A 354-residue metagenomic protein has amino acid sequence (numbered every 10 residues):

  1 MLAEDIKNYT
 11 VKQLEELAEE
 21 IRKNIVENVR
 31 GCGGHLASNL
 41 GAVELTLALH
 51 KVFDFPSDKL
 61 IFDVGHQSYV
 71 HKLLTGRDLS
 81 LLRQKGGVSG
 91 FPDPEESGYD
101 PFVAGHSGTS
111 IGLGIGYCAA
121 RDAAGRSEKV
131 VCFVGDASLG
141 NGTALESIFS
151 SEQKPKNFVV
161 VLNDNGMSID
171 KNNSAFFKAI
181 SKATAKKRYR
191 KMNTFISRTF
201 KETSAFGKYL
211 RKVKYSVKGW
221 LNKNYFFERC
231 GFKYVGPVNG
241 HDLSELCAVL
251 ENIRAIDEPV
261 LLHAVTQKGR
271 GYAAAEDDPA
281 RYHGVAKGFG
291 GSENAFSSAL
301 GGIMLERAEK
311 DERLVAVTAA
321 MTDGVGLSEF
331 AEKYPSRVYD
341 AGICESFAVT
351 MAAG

Functional and structural regions predicted by a protein language model:
M1-T75, F226-A248, I256-A264: N-terminal amphipathic, basic-rich helices that act as targeting or association modules
N8, N165-L300: Long, well-ordered, tryptophan-enriched scaffold segments
L14-E15, V88, S110-R121, E146-S147 (+5 more regions): Structured alpha-helical segments in the cores of large, soluble enzyme domains
A18, H35-K154, R307, E312-A319 (+1 more regions): Cofactor-binding active-site loop characterized by glycine-rich and histidine/acidic residues
K59, T266-G354: Non-catalytic terminal/interface segments that mediate subunit docking, oligomerization, and allosteric communication
D63, F133-V134, V159-N163, H263-K268: Short beta-strand segments
V70-G76, L139-I148, I169-A175, I180-S181 (+4 more regions): Short acidic, glycine/serine/threonine-rich loops at helix termini
D78-P92, Q153-D170, R188, Y339: A glycine-rich helix N-cap at a beta->alpha junction
